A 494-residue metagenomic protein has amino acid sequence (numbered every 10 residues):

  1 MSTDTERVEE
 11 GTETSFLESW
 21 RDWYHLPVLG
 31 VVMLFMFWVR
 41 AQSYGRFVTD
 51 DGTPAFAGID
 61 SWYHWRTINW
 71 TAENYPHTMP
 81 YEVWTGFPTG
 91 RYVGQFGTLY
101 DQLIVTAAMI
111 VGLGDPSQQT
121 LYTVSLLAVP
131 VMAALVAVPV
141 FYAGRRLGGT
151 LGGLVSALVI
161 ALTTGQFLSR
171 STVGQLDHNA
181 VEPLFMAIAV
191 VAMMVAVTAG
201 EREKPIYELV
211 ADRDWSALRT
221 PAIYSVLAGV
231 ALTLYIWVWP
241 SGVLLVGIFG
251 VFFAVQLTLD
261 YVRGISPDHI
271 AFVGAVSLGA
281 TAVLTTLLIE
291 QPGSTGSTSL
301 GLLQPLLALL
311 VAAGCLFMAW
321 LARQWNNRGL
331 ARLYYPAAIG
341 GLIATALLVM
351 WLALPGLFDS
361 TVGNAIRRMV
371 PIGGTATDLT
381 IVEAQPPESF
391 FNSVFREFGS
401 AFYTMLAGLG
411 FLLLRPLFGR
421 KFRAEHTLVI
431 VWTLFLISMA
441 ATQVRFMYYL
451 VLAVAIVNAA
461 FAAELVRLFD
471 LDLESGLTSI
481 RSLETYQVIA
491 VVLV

Functional and structural regions predicted by a protein language model:
M1-D50, I59, L135, V140 (+3 more regions): Start-transfer (signal-anchor) and selected internal transmembrane alpha helices of multi-pass inner/ER membrane
L34-M36, A128-R146, T150-S216, T220-T258 (+3 more regions): Membrane-embedded helix bundles of polyisoprenyl
A41-A187, T198, K204-E208, P240: Active-site lumenal/periplasmic loops and adjacent helix-entry segments of GT-C-fold, multi-pass membrane
G112-S117, L288-L300, V362-F398: Juxtamembrane membrane-water interface segments that cap and precede transmembrane helices
I206-W215, R219, L245-L333, E464 (+2 more regions): Perimembrane helix-loop-helix junctions
L218, G264-H269, G329-I339, L357-T361 (+1 more regions): Membrane-interface helix-loop-helix junctions at transmembrane boundaries of multi-pass membrane enzymes, predominantly
F253-A254, L316-W325, G341-L352, G399-R420: Hydrophobic, aromatic-rich transmembrane alpha-helices and their immediate juxtamembrane boundary segments
T427-I430, F435-T478: Hydrophobic/aromatic-rich transmembrane helices and adjacent perimembrane loops
